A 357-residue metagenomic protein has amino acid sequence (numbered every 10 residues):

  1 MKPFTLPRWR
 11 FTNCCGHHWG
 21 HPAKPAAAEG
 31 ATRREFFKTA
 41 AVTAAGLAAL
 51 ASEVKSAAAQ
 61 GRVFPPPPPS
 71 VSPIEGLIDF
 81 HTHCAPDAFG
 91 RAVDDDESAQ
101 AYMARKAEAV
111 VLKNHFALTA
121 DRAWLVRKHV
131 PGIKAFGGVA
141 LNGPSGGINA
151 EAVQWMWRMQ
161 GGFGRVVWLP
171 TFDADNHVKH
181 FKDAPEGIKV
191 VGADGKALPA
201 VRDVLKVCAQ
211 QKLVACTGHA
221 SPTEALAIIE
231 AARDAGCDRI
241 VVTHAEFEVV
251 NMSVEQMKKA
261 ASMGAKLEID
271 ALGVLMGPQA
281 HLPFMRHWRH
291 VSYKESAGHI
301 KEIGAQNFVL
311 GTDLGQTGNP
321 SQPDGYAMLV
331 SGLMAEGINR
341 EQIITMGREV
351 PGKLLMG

Functional and structural regions predicted by a protein language model:
M1-T32, A58: N-terminal secretory signal peptides
W9, C15, F37-L50, P323-G357: Mid-to-C-terminal alpha-helical segments outside catalytic/metal-binding sites
P25, E29-K38, G46-V63: N-terminal twin-arginine translocation
F36-F37, Q60-K134: An N-terminally biased module of ancient metal coordination in phosphate/nucleic-acid-related enzymes
A40-A41, F64-P69, D95-Q100, A120-L125 (+6 more regions): Histidine/acidic residue-rich metal-binding segments in metalloenzymes
I78-T82, V110-L112, F136-V139, V167-L169 (+4 more regions): Hydrophobic faces of well-ordered beta-strands that scaffold small-molecule active sites in alpha/beta enzyme cores
H83-A85, H115, G138-P144, P170-A174 (+4 more regions): Active-site beta-loop-alpha junctions enriched in small/polar residues
D270, I303-Q322: Short acidic/histidine-rich active-site segments
